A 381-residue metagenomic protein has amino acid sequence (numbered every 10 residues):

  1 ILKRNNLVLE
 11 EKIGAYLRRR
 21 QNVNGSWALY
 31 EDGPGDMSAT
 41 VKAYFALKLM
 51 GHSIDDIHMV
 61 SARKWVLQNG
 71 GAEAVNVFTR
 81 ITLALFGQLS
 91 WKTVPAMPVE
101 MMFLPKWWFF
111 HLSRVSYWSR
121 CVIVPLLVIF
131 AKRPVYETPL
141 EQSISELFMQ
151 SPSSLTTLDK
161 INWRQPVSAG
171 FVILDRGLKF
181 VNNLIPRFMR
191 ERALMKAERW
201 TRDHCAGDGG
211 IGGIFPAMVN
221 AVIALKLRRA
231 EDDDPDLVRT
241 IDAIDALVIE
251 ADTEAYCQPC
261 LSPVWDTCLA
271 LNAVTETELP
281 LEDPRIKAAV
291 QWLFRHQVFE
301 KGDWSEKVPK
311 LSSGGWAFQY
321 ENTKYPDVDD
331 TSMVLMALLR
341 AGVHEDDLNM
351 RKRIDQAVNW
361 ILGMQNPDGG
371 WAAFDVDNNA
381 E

Functional and structural regions predicted by a protein language model:
I1-E381: Preference for long, amphipathic alpha-helical scaffolds in soluble/luminal domains and all-alpha bundles
